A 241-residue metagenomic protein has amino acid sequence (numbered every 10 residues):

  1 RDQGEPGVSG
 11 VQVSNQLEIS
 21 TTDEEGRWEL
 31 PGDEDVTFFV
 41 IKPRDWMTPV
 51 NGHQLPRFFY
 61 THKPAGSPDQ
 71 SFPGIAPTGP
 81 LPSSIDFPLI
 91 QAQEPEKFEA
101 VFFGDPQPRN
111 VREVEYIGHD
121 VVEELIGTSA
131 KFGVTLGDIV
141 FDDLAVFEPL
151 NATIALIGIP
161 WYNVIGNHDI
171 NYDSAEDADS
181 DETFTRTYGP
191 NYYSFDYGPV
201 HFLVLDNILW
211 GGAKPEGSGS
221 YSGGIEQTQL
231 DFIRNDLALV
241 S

Functional and structural regions predicted by a protein language model:
R1-Q3, F98: A short, Gly/Thr-enriched small/hydrophobic beta-strand-prone motif that recurs across taxa
G4-P31: Short, acidic Ser/Thr/Gly-rich low-complexity loop/linker segments typical of extracellular and cell-surface proteins
P6-G7, G32, P80-L81, Q93-E96 (+5 more regions): Extracellular/periplasmic catalytic domains that process cell-envelope and extracellular macromolecules
V8-Q12, D35-F38, K97: Exposed beta-strand and adjacent loop surfaces of beta-rich binding modules that mediate intermolecular recognition
I19, E34-P64: A short, solvent-exposed beta-strand micro-motif common in secreted/extracellular proteins
T22, R109-E113, N171, G211-K214: Short, solvent-exposed loop/turn elements at domain surfaces
R57-P64, G74-A76, A145-V240: Extended active-site neighborhood of metal-dependent phosphoesterases/phosphodiesterases
P68-F147, N235: N-terminal active-site segment of His-dependent metallophosphoesterases
